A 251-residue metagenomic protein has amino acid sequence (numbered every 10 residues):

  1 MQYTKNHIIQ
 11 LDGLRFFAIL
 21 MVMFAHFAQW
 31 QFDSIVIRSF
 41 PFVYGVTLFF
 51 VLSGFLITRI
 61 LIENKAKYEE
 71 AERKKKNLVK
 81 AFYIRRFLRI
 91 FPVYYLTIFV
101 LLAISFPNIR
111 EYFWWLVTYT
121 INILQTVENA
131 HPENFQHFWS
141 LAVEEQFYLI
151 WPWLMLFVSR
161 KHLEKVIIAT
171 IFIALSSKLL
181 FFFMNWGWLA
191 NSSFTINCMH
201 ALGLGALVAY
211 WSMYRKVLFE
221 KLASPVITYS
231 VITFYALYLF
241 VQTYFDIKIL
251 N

Functional and structural regions predicted by a protein language model:
M1-A201, L218-Y229: Membrane-cytosol interface segments of multi-pass membrane proteins, especially ER/Golgi lipid-handling enzymes
L207-L218: Internal transmembrane alpha-helix with an interfacial aromatic "cap," most often the third helix
E220-N251: Alpha-helical transmembrane segments and terminal signal-anchor/GPI-anchor hydrophobic tails, characterized by long
